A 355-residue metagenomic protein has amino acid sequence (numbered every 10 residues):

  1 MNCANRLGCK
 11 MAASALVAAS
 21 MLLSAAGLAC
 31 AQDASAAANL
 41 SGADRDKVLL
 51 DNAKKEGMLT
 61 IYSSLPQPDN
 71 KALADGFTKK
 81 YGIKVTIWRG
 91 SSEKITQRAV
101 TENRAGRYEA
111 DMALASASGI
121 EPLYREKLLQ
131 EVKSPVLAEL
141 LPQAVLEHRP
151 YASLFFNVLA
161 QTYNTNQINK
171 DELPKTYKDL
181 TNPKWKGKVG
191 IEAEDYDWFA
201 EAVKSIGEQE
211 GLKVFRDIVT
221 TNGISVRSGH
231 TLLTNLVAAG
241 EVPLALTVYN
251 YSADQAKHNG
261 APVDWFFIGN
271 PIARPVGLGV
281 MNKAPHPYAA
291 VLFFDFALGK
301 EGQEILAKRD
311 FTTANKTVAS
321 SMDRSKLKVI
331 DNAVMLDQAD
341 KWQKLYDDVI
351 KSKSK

Functional and structural regions predicted by a protein language model:
A13-A25: Bacterial N-terminal signal peptides
G42-K54, M58-T60, S64-K84: Short, polar/charged alpha-helical segment
T60-A74, T86-N103, R107-E241: Extracytoplasmic ligand-binding site segments that recognize negatively charged/polar headgroups
G119-P122, P243-P262: A ligand-binding cleft/hinge motif common to bilobed small-molecule-binding domains
P142-Q143, F156-L159, R216-T220, I224-R227 (+2 more regions): Periplasmic-binding protein-like
A160-Q167, V203-S205, R274-A289, I305-L306: A bilobed periplasmic-binding-protein/Venus flytrap-type ligand-binding module shared by bacterial periplasmic
W185-E194, A297-V318: Periplasmic-binding protein-like
S320-K355: Extracellular/periplasmic bilobal clamshell ligand-binding domains
